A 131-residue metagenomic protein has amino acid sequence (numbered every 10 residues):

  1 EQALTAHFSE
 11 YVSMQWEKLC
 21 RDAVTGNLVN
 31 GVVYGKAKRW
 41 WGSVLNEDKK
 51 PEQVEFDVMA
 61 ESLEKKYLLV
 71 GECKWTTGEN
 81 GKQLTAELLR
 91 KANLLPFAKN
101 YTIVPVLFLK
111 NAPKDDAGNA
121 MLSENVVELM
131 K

Functional and structural regions predicted by a protein language model:
E1-K131: A cross-kingdom feature that marks ATP-driven nucleic-acid transaction machinery
